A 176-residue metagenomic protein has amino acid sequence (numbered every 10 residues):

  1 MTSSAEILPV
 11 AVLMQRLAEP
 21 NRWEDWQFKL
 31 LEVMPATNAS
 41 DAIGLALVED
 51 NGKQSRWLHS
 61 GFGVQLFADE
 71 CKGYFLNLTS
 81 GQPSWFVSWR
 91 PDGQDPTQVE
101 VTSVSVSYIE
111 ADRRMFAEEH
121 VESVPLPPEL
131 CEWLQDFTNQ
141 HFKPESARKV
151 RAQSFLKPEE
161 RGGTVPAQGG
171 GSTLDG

Functional and structural regions predicted by a protein language model:
M1-P125, K143-G176: Terminal targeting/leader modules
L130-F142: Amphipathic alpha-helical interface segments used for dimerization/assembly
